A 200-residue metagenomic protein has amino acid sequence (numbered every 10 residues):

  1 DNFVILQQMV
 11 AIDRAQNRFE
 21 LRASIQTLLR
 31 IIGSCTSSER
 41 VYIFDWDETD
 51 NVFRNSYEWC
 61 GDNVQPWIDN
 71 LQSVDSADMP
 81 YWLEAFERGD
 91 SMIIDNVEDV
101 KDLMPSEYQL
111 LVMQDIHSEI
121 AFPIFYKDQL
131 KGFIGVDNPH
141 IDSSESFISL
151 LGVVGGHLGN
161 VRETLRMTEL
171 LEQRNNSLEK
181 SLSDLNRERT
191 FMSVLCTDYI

Functional and structural regions predicted by a protein language model:
D1-A23, S34, L170-V194, D198: Signal-transmission linkers at sensory-effector interfaces
V10-E20, L28-S37, I43-E48, L111-V112 (+1 more regions): Short regulatory alpha-helical segment in sensory/regulatory domains of signaling proteins that mediates
R30, Y42-E87, Q129: GAF sensory/regulatory domain recognition with acknowledged cross-activation on helical regulatory dimers
A77-Y81, D99-E107, Q173: PAS/Per-ARNT-Sim sensory domains
D95-S118: Signal-transducing coupling segments at domain and membrane junctions
H117-F125: A short, aliphatic-rich beta-strand micro-motif
Y126-Q129, D142-Q173: Amphipathic alpha-helical "output/dimerization" segments
G132-F133: Short glycine-/small-residue motifs
